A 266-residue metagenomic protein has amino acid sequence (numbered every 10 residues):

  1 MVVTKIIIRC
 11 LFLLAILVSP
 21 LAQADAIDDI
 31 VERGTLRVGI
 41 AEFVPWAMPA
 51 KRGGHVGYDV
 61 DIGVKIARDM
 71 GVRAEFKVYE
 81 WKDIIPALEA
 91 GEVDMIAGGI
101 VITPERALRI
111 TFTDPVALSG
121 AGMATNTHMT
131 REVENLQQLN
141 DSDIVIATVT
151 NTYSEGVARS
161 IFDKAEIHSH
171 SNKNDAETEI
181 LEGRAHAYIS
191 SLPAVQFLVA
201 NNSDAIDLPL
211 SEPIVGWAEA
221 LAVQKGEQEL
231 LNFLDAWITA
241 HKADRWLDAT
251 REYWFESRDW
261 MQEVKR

Functional and structural regions predicted by a protein language model:
S19-L21: N-terminal signal peptide c-region/cleavage motif recognized by signal peptidases
A24-I100, L108, S169: Extracytoplasmic small-molecule ligand-binding "clamshell" domains of the periplasmic binding protein/Venus flytrap
V64-K77, D143, R159-S171, R184 (+1 more regions): A local structural motif
I66, L88-E89, L139, I180-L181 (+2 more regions): Hydrophobic residues within well-ordered alpha-helices
D83, G99-L108, V157-S160, L181-E182 (+1 more regions): A ligand-binding cleft/hinge motif common to bilobed small-molecule-binding domains
L118-A124, L192, Q196-I238, S257-R266: Periplasmic-binding protein-like
N126-I144: Flexible hinge/capping segments at coil-to-helix
Y153-I167, L208-L210, I238-R266: Ligand-binding clefts/hinges and TM-proximal coupling segments of bilobed small-molecule sensing domains
